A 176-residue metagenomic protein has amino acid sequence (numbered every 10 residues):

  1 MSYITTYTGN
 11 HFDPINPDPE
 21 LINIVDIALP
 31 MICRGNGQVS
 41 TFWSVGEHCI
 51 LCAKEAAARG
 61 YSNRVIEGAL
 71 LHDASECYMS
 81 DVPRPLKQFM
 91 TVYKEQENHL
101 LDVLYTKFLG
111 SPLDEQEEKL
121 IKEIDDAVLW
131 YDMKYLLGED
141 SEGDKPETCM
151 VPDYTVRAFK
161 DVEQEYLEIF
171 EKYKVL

Functional and structural regions predicted by a protein language model:
M1-L176: Metal-dependent phosphohydrolase cores
